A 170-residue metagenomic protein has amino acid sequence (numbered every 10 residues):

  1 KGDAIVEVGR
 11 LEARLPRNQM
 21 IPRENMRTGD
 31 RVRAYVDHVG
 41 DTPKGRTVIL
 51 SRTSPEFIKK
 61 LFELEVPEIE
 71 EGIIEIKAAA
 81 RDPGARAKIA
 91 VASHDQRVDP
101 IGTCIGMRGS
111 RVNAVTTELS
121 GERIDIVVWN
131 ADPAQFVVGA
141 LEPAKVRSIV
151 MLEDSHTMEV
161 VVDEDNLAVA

Functional and structural regions predicted by a protein language model:
K1-A170: RNA-contacting regions in translation and RNA-metabolism proteins, encompassing KH/S1 modules where present
